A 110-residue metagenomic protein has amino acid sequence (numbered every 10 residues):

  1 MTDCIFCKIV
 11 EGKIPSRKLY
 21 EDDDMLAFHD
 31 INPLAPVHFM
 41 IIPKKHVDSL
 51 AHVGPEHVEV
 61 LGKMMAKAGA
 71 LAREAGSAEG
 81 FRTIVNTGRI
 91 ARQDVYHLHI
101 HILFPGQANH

Functional and structural regions predicted by a protein language model:
M1-H110: HIT superfamily nucleotide-processing domains
